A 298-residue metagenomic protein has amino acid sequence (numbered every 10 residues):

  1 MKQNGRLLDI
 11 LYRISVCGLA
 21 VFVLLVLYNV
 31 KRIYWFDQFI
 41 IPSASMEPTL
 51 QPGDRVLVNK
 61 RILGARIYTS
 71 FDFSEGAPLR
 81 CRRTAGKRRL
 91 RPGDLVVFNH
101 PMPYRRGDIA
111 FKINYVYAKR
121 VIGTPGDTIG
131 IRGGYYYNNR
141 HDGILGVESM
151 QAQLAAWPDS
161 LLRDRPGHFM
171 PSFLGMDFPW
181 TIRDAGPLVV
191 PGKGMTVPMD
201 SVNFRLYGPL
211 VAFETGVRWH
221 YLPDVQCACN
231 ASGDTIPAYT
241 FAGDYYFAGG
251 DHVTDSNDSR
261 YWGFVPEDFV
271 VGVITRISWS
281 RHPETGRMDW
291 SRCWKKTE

Functional and structural regions predicted by a protein language model:
K2, R6-L11, Y34-D37, S45-E298: Soluble "head" domains of membrane/secretory-pathway proteins
Y12-R32: Hydrophobic membrane-insertion alpha-helices, especially the h-region of bacterial N-terminal signal peptides
